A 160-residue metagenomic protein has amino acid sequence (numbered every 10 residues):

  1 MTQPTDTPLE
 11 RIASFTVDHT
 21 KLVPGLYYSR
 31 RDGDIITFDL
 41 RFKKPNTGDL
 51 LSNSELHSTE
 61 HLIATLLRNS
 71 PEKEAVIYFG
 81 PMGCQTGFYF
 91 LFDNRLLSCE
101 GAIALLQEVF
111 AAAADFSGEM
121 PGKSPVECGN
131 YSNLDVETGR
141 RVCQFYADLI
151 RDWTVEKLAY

Functional and structural regions predicted by a protein language model:
M1-N46, V155, A159-Y160: Non-catalytic terminal extensions that flank enzyme cores
R11, R30-R31, R41, R68 (+3 more regions): Arginine residue identity/basic-tract feature
I12, I35-I36, I63, I77 (+2 more regions): Weak global preference for isoleucine
R30, F79-G80: A general structural signal for short secondary-structure junctions and capping/turn motifs
I35-R68, Y78-F79: Active/ligand-binding-proximal structured segments within catalytic/core domains that scaffold catalytic residues
S70-K73: Short secondary-structure junctions
P81-D152: Active-site-adjacent, His/Asp/Glu-enriched structural segments that form or flank metal-binding and acid/base networks
